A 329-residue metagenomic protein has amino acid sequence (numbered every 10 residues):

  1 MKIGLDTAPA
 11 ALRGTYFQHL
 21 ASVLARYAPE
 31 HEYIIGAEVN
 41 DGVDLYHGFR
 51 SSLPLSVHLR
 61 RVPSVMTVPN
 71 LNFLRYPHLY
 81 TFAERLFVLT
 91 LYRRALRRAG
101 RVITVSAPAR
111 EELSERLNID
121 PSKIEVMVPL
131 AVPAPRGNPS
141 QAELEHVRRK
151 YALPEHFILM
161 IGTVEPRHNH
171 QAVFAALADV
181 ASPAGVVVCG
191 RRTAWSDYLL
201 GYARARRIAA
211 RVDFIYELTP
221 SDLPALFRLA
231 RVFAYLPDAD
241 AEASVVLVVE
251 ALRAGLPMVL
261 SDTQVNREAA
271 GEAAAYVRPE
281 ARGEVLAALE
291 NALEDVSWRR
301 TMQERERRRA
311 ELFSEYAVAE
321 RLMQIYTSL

Functional and structural regions predicted by a protein language model:
M1-L329: Carbohydrate transferase catalytic cores enriched for Leloir-type hexosyltransferases
